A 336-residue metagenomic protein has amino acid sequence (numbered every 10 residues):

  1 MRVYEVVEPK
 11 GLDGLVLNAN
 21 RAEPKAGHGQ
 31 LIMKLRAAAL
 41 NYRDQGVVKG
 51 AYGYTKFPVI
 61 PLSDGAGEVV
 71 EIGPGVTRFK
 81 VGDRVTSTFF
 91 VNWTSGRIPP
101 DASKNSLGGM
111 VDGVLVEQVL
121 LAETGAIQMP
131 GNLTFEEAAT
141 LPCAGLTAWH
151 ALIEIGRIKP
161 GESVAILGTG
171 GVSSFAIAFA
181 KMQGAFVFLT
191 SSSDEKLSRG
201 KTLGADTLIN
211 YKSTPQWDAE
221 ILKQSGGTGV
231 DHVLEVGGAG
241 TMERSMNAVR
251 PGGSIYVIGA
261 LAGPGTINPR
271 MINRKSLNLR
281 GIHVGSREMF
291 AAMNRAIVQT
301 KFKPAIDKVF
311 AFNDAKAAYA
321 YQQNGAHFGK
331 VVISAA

Functional and structural regions predicted by a protein language model:
M1, A239, E243, R287-A336: C-terminal hydrophobic helical "lid"/dimerization subdomain of Rossmann-like NAD(P)H-dependent oxidoreductases
M1-A66, L121, K212, Q323 (+1 more regions): Short N-terminal strand-loop motif that marks the start of NAD(P)H/FAD-dependent oxidoreductase cofactor-binding domains
A22-A38, K49-T94, G108-D112, P130-N132: Glycine-rich beta-strand-centered segment in the early N-terminal region that forms part of a ligand/cofactor-binding
F90-L167, T202: NAD(P)H dinucleotide-binding glycine-rich loop of Rossmann-like/cofactor-binding domains, especially the beta1-alpha1
S163-T169, K181-T241: Adenosine-nucleotide cofactor-binding segment
S173-S174: N-terminal Rossmann-fold NAD(P) dinucleotide-binding loop
V249-P251: Helix-to-beta-strand junctions that scaffold the AdoMet/dcAdoMet cofactor pocket in Class I SAM-dependent enzymes
G253-I258, T266-K308: Rossmann-fold dehydrogenase core element
